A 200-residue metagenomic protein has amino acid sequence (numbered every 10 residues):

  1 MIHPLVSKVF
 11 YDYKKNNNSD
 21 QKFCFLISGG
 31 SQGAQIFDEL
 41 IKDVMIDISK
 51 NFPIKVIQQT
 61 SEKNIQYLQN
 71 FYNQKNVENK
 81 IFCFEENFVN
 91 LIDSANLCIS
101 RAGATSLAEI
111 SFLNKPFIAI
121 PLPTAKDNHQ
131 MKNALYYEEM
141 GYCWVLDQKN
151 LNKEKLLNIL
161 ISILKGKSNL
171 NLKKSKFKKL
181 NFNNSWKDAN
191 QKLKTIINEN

Functional and structural regions predicted by a protein language model:
M1-F10: Donor nucleotide-sugar binding/catalytic pocket of nucleotide-sugar-dependent glycosyltransferases
H3, G30, S61, G103 (+1 more regions): Short glycine-/small-residue-rich Rossmann-like dinucleotide-binding loops
Y11-L97, M131-A134, L146-K155: Donor-nucleotide binding loops and adjacent catalytic segments primarily of GT-B fold Leloir glycosyltransferases
V77, D93-A108, K115-P116: Acidic donor-binding loop of glycosyltransferase active sites
V89, L107-L113, L135: Short alpha-helical segment that forms part of, or immediately flanks, the ligand-binding pocket in carbohydrate-active
S100, P116-D127: Short hydrophobic beta-strand element within catalytic cores of glycosyltransferases and related nucleotide-activated
F117, A134-K149, I161-S162: A short acidic/histidine/glycine-rich donor-binding loop in glycosyltransferase catalytic cores
W144, N150-K187, E199-N200: Conserved donor-nucleotide binding/catalytic region of nucleotide-linked donor-dependent transferases
